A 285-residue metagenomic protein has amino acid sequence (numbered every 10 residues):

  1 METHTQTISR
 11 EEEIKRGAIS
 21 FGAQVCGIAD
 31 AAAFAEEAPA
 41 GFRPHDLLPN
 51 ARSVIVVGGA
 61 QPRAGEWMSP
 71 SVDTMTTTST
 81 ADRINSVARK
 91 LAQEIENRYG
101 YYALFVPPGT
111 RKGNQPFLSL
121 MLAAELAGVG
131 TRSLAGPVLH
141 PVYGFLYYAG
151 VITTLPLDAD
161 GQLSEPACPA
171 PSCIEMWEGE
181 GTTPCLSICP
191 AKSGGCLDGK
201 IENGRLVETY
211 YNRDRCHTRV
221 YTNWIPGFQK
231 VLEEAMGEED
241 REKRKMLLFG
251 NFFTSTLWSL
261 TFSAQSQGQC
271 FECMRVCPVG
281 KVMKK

Functional and structural regions predicted by a protein language model:
M1-S86: Non-catalytic, usually N-terminal nucleic-acid engagement modules in DNA/RNA processing proteins
E37, D73-K285: Catalytic cores of enzyme domains
